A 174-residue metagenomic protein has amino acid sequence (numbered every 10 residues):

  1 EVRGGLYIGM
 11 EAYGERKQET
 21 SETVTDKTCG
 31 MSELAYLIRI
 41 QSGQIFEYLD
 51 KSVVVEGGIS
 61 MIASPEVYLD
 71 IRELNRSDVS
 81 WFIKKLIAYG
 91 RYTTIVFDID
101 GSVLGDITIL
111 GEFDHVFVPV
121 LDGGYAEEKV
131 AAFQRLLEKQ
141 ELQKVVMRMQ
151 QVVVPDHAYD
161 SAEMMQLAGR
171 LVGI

Functional and structural regions predicted by a protein language model:
V2-M61: Phosphate-binding loop that captures ATP/GTP phosphates
Y7, M61-A63, V118, V153: Structural signal for conserved beta-strand scaffold positions within catalytic alpha/beta enzyme cores
E11, P65, P155: Residues at the C-termini of beta-strands that transition into short coil/loop
Y13-E15, V67, G124, Y159: Surface-exposed, flexible loop/turn segments at secondary-structure boundaries
E15-K17, L69, L104-D106: Conserved protein kinase catalytic core
Q41-E56, M61-I99, E127: Cytosolic-facing regulatory segments adjacent to core modules
W81-T94, I99-G173: Conserved catalytic-core segment of NTP-binding enzymes
